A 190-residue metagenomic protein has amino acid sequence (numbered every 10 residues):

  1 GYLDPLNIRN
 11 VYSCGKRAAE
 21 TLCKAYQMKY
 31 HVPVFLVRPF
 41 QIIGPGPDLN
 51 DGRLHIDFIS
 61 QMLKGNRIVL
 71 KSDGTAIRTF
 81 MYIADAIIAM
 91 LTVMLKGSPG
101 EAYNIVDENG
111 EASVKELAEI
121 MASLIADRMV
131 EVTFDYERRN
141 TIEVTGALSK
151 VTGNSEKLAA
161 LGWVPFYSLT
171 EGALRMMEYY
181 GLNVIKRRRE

Functional and structural regions predicted by a protein language model:
G1-L36, Q41, P47-N50: Catalytic helix-loop patch of NAD(P)-dependent Rossmann-fold dehydrogenases
A18, L22, Y26, F58 (+2 more regions): Hydrophobic alpha-helix immediately C-terminal to the catalytic Tyr-X-X-X-Lys motif of short-chain
P45-G46, L161: Residues that scaffold the ATP/ADP-binding catalytic core of kinase and kinase-like folds
D51, H55-I56: Amphipathic alpha-helical segments in well-structured domains
M62-E190: C-terminal substrate-binding subdomain of Rossmann-fold SDR/epimerase-dehydratase oxidoreductases
